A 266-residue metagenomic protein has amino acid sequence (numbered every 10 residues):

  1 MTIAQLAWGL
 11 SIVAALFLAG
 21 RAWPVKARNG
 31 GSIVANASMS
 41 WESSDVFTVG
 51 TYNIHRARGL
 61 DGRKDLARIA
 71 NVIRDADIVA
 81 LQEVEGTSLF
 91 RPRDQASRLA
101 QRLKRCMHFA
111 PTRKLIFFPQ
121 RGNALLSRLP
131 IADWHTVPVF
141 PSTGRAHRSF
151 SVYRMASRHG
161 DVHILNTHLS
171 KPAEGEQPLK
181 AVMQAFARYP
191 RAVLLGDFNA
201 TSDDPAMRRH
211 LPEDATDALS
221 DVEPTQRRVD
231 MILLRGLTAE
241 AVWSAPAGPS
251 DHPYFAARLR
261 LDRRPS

Functional and structural regions predicted by a protein language model:
M1-R74, I78, G86, F90 (+2 more regions): Active-site regions of metal-assisted phosphoester/phosphodiester hydrolases, unifying DNase/endonuclease modules
D94: Short, surface-exposed acidic-centric catalytic microdomains
